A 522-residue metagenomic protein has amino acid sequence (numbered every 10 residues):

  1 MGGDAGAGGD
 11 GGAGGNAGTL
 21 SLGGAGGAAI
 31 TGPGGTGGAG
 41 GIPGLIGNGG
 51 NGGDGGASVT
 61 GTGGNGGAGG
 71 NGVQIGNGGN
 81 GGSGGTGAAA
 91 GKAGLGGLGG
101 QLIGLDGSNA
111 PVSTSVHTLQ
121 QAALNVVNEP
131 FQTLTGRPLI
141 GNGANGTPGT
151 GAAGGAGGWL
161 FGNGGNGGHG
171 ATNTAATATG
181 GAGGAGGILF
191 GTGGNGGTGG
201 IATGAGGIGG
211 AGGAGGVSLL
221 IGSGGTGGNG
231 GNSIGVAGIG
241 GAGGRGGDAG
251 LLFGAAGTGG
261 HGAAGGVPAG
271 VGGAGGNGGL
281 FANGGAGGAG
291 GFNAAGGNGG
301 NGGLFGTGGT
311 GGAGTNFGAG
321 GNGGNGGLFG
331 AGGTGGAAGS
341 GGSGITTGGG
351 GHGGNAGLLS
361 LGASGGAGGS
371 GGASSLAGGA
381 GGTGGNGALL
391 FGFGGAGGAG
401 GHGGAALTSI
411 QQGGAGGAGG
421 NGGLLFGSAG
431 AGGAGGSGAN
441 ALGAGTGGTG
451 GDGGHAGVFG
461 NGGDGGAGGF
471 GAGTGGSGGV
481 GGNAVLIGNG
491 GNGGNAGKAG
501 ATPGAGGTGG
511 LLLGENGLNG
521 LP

Functional and structural regions predicted by a protein language model:
M1-P522: Long, compositionally biased tandem-repeat segments
